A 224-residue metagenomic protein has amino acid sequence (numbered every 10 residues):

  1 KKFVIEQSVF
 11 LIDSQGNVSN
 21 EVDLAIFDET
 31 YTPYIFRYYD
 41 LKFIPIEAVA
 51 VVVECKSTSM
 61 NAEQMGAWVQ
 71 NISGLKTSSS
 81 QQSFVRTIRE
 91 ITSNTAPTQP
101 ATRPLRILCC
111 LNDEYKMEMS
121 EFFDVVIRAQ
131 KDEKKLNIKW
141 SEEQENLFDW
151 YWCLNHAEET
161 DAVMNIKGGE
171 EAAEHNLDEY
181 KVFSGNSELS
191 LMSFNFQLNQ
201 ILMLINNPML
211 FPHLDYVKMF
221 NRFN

Functional and structural regions predicted by a protein language model:
K1-E21, I26-N224: Intrinsically disordered, low-complexity Ser/Thr/Pro/Gly-rich regulatory segments
